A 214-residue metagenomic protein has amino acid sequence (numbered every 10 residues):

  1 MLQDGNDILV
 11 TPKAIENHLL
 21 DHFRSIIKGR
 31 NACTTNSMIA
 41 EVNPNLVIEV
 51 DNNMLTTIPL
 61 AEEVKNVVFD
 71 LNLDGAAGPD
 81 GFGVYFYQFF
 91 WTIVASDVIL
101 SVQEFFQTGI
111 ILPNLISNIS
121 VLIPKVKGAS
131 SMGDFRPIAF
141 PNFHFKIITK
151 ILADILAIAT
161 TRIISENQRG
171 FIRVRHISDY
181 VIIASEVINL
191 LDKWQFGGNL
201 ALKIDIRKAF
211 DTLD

Functional and structural regions predicted by a protein language model:
M1-G133, I147: Surface-exposed loop/turn segments and immediately adjacent short secondary-structure elements within folded domains
L9, A76, V121, A139 (+2 more regions): Beta-strand cores of modular interaction/reader domains in eukaryotic scaffold and signaling proteins, especially PDZ
C33-T56, E63, I110-N118, V126 (+1 more regions): Active-site-proximal segment of RNA-dependent polymerases
